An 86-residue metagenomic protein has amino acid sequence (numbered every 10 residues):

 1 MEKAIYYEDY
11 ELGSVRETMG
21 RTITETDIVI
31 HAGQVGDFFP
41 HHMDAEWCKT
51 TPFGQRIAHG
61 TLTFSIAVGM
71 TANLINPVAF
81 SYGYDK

Functional and structural regions predicted by a protein language model:
M1-A58: Catalytic strand-loop segment that frames the active site of acyl-thioester-processing enzymes
K49-K86: Hydrophobic beta-strand-centered segment that forms part of the acyl-chain substrate-binding groove
